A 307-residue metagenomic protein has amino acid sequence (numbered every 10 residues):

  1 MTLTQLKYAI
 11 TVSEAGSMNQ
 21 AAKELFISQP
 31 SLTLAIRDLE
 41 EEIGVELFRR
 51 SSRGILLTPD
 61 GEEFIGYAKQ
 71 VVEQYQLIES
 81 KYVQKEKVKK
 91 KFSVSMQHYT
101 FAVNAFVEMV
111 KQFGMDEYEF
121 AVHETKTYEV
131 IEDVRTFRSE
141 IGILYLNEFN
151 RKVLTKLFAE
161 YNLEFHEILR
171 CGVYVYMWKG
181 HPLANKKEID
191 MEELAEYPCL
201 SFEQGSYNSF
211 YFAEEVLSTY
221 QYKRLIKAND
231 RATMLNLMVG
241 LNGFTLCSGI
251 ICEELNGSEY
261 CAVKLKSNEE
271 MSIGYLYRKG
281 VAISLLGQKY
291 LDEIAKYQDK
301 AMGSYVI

Functional and structural regions predicted by a protein language model:
I10-S28: Short helix-boundary/capping micro-motifs
E40-L57: A short LG(V/I)-centered, amphipathic sequence patch enriched for acidic residue(s) preceding the LG motif
E42, F64-E86: Alpha-helical linker/hinge and terminal dimerization helices associated with HTH transcriptional regulators
K89-K152: Central regulatory/effector-binding core of bacterial HTH transcription factors
A102-E108, N147, R151, D190-M191 (+3 more regions): Secondary-structure junction motif
R135-E140, Y145, Q204-C261: Hydrophobic hinge/microswitch elements
L157-C199: Flexible hinge/capping segments at coil-to-helix
E160-H166, C171, A232-V281: Beta-alpha-beta core module
